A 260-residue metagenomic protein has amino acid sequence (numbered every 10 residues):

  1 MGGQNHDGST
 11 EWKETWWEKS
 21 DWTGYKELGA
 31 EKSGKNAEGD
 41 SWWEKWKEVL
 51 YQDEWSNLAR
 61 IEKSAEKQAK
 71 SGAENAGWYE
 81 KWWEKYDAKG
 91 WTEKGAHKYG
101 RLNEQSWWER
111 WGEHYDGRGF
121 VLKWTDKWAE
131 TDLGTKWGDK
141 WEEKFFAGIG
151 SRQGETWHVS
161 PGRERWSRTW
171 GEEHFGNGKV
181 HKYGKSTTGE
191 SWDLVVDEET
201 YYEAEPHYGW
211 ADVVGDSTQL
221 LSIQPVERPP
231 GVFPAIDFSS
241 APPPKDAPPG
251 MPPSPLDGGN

Functional and structural regions predicted by a protein language model:
M1-E31, K35-E62, S71-E74, Y79 (+2 more regions): N-terminal targeting and processing segments
Y51-E62, K67-A76, K81, K85-N260: Long terminal segments
